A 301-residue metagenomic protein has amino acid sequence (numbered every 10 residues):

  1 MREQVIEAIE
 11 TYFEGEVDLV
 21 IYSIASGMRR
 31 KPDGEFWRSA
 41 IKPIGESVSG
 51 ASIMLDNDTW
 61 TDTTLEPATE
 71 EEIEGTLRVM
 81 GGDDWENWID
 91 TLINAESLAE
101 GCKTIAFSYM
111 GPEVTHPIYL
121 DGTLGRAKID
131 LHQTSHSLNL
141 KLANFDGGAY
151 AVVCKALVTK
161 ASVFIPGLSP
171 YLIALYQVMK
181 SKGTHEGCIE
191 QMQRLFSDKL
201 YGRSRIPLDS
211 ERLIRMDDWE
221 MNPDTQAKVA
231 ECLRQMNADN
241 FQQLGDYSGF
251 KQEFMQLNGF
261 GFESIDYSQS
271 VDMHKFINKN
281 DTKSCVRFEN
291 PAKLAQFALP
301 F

Functional and structural regions predicted by a protein language model:
M1-V5, F301: Metallocofactor- and cofactor-centric catalytic cores in central/energy metabolism, strongly enriched
Q4-G34: A glycine-rich helix->loop->beta "capping" turn within Rossmann-like NAD(P)(H)-dependent oxidoreductase domains
S26-V48: Short, solvent-exposed beta-strand-terminating loops
I41-G147, V153-V178: Catalytic loop of short-chain dehydrogenase/reductase
M80, S137-L140, F145-V152, S169-L299: C-terminal helical subdomain
